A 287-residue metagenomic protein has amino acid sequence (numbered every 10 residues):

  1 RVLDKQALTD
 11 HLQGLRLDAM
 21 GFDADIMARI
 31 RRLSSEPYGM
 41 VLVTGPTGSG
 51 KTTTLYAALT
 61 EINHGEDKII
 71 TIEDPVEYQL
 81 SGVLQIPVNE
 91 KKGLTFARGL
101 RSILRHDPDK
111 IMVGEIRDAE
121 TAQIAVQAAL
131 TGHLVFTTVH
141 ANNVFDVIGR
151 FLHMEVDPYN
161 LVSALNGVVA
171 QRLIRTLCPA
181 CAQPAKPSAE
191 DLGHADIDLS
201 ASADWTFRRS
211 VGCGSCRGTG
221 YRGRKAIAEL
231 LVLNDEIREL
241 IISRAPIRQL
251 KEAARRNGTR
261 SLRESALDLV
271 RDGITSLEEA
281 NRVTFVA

Functional and structural regions predicted by a protein language model:
R1-A287: Short, flexible helix-loop junctions that flank or precede catalytic/ligand sites
